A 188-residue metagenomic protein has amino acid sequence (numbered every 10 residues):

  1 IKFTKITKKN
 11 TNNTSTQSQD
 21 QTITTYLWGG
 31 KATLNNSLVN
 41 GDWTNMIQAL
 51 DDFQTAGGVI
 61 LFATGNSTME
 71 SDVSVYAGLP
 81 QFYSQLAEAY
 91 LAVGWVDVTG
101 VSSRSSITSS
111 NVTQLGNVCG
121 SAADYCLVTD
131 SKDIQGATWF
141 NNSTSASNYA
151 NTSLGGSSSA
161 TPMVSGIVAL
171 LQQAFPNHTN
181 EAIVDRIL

Functional and structural regions predicted by a protein language model:
I1-Q85, S145-T161: Substrate-binding/access-modulating region of protease and related hydrolase catalytic domains
W28-K31, R104, K132, R186: Arginine residue identity/basic-tract feature
Q48, A122, A182: Short Gly/charged-rich anion-binding patches and loops
D51, A169, D185: Surface-exposed charge patches
A56, Q81-A169, Q173: Extracellular S/T/G-rich loop segment that most often corresponds to the catalytic His/Ser-adjacent loop
F175-L188: An often Trp-containing, charged/polar helix-loop segment at the C-terminal end of enzyme catalytic cores
